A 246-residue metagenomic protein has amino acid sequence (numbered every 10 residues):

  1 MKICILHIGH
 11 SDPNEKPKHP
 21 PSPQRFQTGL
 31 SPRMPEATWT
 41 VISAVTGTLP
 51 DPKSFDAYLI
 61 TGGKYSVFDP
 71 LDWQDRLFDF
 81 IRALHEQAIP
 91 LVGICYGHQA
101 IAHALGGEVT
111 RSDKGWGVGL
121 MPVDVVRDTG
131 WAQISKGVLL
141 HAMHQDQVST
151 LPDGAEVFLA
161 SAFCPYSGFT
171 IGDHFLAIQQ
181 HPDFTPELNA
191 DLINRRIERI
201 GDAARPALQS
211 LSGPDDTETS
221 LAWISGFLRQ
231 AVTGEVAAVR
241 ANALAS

Functional and structural regions predicted by a protein language model:
M1-D72, R76-D79, E86-Q87, A207-S246: N-terminal beta1-alpha1 cap of cysteine-dependent amidohydrolase-like domains
K2-H7, D12, G29, V125-S246: Amide-donor transfer/coupling interface in amidating biosynthetic enzymes
K18-P21, S54-F55, D72-D75, G106-V109 (+3 more regions): Short, glycine/charged-enriched secondary-structure capping and boundary segments
T38-T40, E108, L139, E156: Conserved beta-strand segments of alpha/beta enzyme cores
I42-A44, S112, M143, A160: Conserved beta-strand termini and adjacent loop/short-helix elements that scaffold enzyme active sites in alpha/beta
T46-P50, G117-V118, S149, P165-Y166: A short acidic, often aromatic-flanked loop/helix-cap motif at beta-alpha or helix-coil junctions that lines enzyme
T61-D128: Cysteine-nucleophile active-site neighborhood
